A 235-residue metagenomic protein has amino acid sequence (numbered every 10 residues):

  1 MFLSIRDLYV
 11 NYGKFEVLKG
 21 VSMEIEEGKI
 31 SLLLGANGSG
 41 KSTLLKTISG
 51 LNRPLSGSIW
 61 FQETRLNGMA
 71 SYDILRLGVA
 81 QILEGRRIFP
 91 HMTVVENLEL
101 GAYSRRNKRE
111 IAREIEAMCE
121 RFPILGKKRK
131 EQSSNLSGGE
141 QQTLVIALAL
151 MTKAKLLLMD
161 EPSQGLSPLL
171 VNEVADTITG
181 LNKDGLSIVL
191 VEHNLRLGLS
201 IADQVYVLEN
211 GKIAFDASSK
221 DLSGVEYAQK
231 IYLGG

Functional and structural regions predicted by a protein language model:
G13, M69, V94-R113, R121-P123 (+2 more regions): ABC-type ATPase nucleotide-binding domains, specifically the catalytic core motifs of the NBD
L34-A36: The feature captures the beta-strand-to-loop junction immediately N-terminal to the Walker
S49: Helix-to-loop junction immediately C-terminal to a conserved catalytic motif
G57-R65, L77, I111-I115, A217: Conserved ABC transporter NBD signature motif
Q132-L136: Conserved ABC ATPase signature
A149-L150: ABC ATPase C-loop
L157-E161: Catalytic Walker B motif of ABC-type/P-loop ATPase nucleotide-binding domains
